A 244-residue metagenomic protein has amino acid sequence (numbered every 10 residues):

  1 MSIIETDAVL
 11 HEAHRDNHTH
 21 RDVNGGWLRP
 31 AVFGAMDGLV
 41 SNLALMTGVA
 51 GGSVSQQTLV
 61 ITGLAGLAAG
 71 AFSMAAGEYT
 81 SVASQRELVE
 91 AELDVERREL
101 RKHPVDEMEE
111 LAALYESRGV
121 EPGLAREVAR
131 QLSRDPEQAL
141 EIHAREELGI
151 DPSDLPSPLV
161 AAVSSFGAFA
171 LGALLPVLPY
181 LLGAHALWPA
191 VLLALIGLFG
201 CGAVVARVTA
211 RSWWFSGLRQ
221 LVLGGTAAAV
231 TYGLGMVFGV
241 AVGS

Functional and structural regions predicted by a protein language model:
S2-P30, V82-S165: Cytosol/matrix-facing amphipathic helices and coiled-coil assembly/linker segments of eukaryotic membrane proteins
S2-S81: Internal alpha-helical transmembrane segments
W27-M46, P152-L178: Transmembrane alpha-helical segments and their cytosolic interface motifs in multi-pass membrane proteins
D37, A76, A125, F169 (+2 more regions): Residue-level signature of catalytic and energy-coupling elements of molecular machines, predominantly ATP/GTP-dependent
A184-I196: Structural signature of hydrophobic alpha-helical transmembrane segments
G200-A227: Interfacial loop-to-transmembrane junctions
G233-S244: Juxtamembrane boundary at the C-terminal end of a transmembrane helix
